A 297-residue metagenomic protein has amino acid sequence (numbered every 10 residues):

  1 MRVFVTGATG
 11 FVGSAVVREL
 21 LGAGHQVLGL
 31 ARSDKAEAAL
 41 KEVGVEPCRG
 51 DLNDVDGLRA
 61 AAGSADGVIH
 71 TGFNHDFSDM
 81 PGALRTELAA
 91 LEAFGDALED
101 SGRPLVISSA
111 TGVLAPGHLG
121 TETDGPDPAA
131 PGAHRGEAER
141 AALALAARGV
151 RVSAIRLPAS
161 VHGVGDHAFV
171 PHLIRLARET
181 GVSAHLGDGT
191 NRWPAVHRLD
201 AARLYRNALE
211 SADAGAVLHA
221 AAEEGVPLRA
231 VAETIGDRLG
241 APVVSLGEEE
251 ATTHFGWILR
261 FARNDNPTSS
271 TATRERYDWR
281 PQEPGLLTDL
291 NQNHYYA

Functional and structural regions predicted by a protein language model:
R2, L204-I258: Mid/C-terminal beta-alpha module of Rossmann-like enzyme folds, strongest in SDR-family dehydrogenases/epimerases
V3-A23: N-terminal Rossmann NAD(P)H-binding glycine-rich loop of SDR-like oxidoreductase domains
L28, N74, G82, L88-G132: Conserved Rossmann-fold NAD(P)-dependent oxidoreductase catalytic core, especially the SDR/UDP-sugar
G29-E92: NAD(P)H-binding glycine-rich loop region in Rossmannoid oxidoreductase-like domains and their noncatalytic homologs
G136, H162-H172, E179-T180, N207-L218 (+1 more regions): Glycine/proline-rich active-site loop of Rossmann-fold NAD(P)-dependent oxidoreductases
R140-V164: Conserved beta-loop-beta element that borders a ligand/cofactor-binding pocket
R175-V196: A conserved pocket-lining segment of Rossmann-fold NAD(P)-dependent short-chain dehydrogenase/reductase
P284-A297: Amphipathic terminal alpha-helices
